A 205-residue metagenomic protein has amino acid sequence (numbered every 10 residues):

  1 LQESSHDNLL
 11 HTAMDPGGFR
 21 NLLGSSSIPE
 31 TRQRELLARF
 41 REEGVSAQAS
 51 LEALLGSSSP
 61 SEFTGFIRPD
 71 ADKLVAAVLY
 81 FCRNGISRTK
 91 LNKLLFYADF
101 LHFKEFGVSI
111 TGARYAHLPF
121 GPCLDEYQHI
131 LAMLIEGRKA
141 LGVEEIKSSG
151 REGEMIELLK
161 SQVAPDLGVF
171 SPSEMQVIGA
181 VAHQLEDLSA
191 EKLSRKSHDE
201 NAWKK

Functional and structural regions predicted by a protein language model:
L1-D15: Basic (Lys/Arg-enriched) interaction patch that binds polyanionic ligands
G18-K205: Domain-edge interaction signal
